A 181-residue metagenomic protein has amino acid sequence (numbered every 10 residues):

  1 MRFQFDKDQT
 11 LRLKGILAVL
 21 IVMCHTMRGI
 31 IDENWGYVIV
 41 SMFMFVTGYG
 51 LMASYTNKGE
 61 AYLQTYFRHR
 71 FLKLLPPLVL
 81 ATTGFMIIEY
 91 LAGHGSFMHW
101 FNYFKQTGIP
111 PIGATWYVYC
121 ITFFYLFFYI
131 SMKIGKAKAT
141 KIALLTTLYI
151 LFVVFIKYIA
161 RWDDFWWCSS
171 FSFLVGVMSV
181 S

Functional and structural regions predicted by a protein language model:
M1-V153: Membrane-cytosol interface segments of multi-pass membrane proteins, especially ER/Golgi lipid-handling enzymes
K141-S181: Loop-centered beta-sheet repeat module
